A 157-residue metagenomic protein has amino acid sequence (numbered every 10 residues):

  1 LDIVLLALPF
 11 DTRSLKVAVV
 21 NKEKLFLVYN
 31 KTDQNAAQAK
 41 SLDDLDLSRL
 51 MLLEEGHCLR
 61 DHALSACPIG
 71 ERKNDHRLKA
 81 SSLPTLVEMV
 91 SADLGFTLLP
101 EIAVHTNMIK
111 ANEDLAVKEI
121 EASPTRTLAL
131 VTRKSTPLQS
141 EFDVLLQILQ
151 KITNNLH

Functional and structural regions predicted by a protein language model:
L1, A7, G56-A116: Hydrophobic hinge/microswitch elements
L1-L25, Y29, Q38-A39, S91 (+1 more regions): Short beta-strand-centered segments that line the small-molecule binding cleft or hinge of alpha/beta clamshell
K24-F26, R49, T127: Structural motif
V28-D33, L128-L138: A bilobed periplasmic-binding-protein/Venus flytrap-type ligand-binding module shared by bacterial periplasmic
R49-G70, L138-L146, L156: Secondary-structure junction motif
